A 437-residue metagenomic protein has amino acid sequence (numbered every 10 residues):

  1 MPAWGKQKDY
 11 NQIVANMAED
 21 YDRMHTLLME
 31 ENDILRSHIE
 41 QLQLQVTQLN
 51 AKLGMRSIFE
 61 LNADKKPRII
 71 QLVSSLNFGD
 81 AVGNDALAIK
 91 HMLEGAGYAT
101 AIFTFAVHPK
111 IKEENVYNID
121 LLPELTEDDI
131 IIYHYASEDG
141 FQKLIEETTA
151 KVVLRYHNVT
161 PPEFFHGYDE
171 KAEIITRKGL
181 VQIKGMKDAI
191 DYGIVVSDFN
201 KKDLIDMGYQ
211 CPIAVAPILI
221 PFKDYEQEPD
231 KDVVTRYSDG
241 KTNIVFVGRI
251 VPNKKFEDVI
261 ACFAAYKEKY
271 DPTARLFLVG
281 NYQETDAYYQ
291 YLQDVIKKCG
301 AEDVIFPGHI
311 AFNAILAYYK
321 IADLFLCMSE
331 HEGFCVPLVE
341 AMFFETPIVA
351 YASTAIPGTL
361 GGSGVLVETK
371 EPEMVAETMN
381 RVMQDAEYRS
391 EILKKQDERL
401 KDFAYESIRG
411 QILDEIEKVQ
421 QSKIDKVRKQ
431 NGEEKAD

Functional and structural regions predicted by a protein language model:
T104-H108, T273-Q290: Glycosyltransferase donor-sugar binding loop
K187-P229: Donor nucleotide-sugar binding/catalytic pocket of nucleotide-sugar-dependent glycosyltransferases
I194, T235-K254, I260-F263, F277: Conserved donor-binding/catalytic core segment of Leloir-type glycosyltransferases
Y289-N313: Nucleotide-activated donor-binding/catalytic signature segment of Leloir-type glycosyltransferases, i.e., the conserved
H309, A317-A322: Short alpha-helical donor nucleotide-sugar binding micro-motif in glycosyltransferases
E330: Aromatic "clamp/platform" in nucleotide-sugar-dependent glycosyltransferases that forms part of the donor/acceptor
L338, P347-A350: Short hydrophobic beta-strand element within catalytic cores of glycosyltransferases and related nucleotide-activated
V365-P372, R381-A386: Conserved acidic donor-binding segment of nucleotide-sugar-dependent glycosyltransferases
